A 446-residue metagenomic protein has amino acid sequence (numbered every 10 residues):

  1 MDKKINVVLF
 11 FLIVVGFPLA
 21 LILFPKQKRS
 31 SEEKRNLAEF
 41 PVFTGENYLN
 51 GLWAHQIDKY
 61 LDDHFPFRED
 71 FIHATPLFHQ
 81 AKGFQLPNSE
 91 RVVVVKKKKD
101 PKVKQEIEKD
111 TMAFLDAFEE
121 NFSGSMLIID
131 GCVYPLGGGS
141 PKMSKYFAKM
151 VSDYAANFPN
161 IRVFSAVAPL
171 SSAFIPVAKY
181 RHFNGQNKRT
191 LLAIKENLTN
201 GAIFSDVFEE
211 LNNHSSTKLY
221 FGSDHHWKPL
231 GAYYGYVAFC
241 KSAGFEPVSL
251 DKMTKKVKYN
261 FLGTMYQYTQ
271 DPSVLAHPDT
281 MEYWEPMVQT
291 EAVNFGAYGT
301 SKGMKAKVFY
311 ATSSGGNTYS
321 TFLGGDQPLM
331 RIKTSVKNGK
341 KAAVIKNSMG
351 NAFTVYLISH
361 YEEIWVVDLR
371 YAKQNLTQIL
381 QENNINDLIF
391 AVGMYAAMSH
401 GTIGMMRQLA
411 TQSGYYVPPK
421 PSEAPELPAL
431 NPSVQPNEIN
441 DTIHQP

Functional and structural regions predicted by a protein language model:
M1-P446: Extracellular glycan-modifying ectodomains
